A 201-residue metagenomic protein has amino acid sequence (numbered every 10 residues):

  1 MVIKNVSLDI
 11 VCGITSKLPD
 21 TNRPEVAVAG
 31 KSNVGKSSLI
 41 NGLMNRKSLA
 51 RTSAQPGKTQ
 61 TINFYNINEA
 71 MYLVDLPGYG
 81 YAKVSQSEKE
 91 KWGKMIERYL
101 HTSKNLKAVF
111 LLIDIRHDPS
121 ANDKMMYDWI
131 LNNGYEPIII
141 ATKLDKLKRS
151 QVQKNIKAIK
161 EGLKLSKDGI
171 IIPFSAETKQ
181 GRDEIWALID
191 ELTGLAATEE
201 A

Functional and structural regions predicted by a protein language model:
M1-K83, G194-L195, E199-A201: Conserved G1/Walker A P-loop phosphate-binding module
V2-T15, K146-A201: Canonical P-loop GTPase G-domain recognition
N22, S48, T61, E88-W92 (+5 more regions): Helical mechanochemical/support elements of P-loop NTPase systems and associated helical scaffolds
L43-K47, L100, L163, I189: Hydrophobic aliphatic residues
K58, M71, G78-Y81, R116-D118 (+2 more regions): Conserved nucleotide-binding/hydrolysis micro-motifs of P-loop NTPases
Y65, T142, I185: Residue-level signal for inorganic ion chemistry
N68-L106: Conserved nucleotide-sensing/catalytic segment adjacent to the nucleotide-binding pocket in NTP-handling enzymes
K94-G169: Conserved C-terminal guanine-recognition region of P-loop GTPase G domains, centered on the G4
